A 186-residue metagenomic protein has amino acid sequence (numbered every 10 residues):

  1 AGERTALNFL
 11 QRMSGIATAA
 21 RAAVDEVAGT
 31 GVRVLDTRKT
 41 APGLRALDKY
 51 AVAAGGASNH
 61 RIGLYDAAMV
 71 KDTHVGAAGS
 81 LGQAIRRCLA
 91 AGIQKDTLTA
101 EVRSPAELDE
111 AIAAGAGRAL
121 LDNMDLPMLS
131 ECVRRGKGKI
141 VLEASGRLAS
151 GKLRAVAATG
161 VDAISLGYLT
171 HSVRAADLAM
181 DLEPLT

Functional and structural regions predicted by a protein language model:
A1-E110, A114, R118, P127-R135 (+4 more regions): Acidic/glycine-rich phosphate/pyrophosphate-binding loops and surrounding catalytic core that coordinate Mg2+
N123, G146, Y168: Short secondary-structure boundary segments
S150: Cys/His-rich Zn2+-binding cysteine-cluster or related metal-binding knuckle/ribbon modules and their
M180-P184: Short alpha-helical segments enriched in small residues
